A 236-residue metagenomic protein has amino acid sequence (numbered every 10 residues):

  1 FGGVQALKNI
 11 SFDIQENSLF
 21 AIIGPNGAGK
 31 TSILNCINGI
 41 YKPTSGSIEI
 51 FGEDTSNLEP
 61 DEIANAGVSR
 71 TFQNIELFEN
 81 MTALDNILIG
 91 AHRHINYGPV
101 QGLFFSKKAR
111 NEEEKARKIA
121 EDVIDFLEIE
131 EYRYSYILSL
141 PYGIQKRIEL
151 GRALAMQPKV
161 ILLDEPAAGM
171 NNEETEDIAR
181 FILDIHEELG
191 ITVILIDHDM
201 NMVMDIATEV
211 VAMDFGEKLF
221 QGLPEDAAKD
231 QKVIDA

Functional and structural regions predicted by a protein language model:
F1-A236: Glycine-rich phosphate-binding loops of nucleotide-dependent enzymes
